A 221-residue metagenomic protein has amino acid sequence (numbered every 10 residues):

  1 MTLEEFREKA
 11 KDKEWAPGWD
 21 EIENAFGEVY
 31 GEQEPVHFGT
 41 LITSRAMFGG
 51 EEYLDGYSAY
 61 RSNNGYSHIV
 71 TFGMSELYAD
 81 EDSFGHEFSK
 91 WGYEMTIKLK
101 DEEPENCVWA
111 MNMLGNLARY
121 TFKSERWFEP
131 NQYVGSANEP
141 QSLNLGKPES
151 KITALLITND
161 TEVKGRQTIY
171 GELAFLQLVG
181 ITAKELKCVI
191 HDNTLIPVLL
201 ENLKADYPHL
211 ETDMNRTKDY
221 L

Functional and structural regions predicted by a protein language model:
M1-L221: Acidic, proline/glycine-rich low-complexity IDRs
